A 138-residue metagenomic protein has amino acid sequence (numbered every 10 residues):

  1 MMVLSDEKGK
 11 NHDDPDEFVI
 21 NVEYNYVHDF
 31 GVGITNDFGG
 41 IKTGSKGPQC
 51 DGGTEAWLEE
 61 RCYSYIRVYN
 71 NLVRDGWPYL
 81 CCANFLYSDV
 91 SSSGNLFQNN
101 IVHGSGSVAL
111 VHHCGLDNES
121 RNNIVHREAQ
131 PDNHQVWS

Functional and structural regions predicted by a protein language model:
M1-E7, N11-G33, G47-W77, F85-Y87 (+2 more regions): Right-handed parallel beta-helix
F38-G39, N84, V108-A109: Extracytoplasmic/periplasmic beta-strand context in beta-sandwich domains, especially the cupredoxin/COX2 CuA-binding
G44: Sequence context of c-type cytochrome heme-c attachment sites
S105, V136-W137: Low-complexity, flexible helical/coil segments
A109-L110, P131-Q135: Acidic/polar loop patches that form or flank catalytic/metal-binding clefts of enzymes that bind anionic ligands
